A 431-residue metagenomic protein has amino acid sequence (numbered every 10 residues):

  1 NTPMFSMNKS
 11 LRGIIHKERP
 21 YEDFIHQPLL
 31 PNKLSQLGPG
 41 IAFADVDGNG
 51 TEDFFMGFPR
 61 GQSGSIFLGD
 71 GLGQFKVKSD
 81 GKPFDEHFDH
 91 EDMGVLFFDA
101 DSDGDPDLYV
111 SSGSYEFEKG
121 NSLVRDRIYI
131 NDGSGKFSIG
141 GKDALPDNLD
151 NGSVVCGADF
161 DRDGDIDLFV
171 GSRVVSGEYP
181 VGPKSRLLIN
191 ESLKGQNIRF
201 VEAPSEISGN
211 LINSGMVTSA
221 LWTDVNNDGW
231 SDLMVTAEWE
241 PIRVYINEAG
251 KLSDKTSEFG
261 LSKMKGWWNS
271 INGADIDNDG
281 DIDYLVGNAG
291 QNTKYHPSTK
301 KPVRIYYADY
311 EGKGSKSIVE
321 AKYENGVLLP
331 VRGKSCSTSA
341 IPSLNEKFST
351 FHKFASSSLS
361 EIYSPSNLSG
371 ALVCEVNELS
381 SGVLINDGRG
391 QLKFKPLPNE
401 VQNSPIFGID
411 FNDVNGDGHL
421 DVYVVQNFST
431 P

Functional and structural regions predicted by a protein language model:
N1-Q36, L68-H90, R127-D150, V181-G182 (+4 more regions): Blade-edge motifs of beta-propeller repeat domains
L37-G48, L68, E91-S102, I130 (+11 more regions): Beta-propeller blade termini
D53-F58, P106-S112, L168-S172, D232-A237 (+2 more regions): Hydrophobic beta-strand segments that make up the repeating blades of beta-propeller and related beta-repeat
F55-F75: Beta-propeller domains
P59-Q62, E118-V124, E178-P183, A237-E240 (+3 more regions): Short, solvent-exposed loop/turn segments at conserved positions within beta-propeller repeat blades
V77-G81, L96, G141-D143, V154 (+6 more regions): Catalytic cores of nucleotide-enabled group-transfer and carboxylate-activating enzymes in metabolic and assembly-line
E86-G133, F137: A generic tandem-repeat structural signature
I212-I276, D283-L285: A compositional/structural signature marking long, glycine- and acidic/polar-rich segments with frequent tryptophans
